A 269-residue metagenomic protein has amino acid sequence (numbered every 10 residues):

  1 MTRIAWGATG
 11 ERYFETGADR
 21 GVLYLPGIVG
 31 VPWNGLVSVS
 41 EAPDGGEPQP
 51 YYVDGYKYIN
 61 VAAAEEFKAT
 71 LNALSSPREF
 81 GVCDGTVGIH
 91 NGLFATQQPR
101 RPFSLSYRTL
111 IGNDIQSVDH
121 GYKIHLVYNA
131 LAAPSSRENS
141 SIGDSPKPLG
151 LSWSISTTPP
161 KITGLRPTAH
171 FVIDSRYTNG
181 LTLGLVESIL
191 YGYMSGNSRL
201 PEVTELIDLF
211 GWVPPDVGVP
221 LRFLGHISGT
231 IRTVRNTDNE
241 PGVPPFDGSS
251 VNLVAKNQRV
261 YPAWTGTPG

Functional and structural regions predicted by a protein language model:
M1-P43: Polar/acidic, low-complexity leader/linker segments enriched in S/T/G and N/D
G27, P32, D119-A130, V172 (+1 more regions): Short amphipathic beta-strand/extended segments with alternating polar/hydrophobic composition
V37-E41, K57-I59, L131-S140, W264: Short amphipathic beta-strand and strand-loop transition segments with alternating hydrophobic
E41-F80, S145-P160: Oligomerization/assembly interface segments of phage tail-like spikes and tubes
K57-S135: Structured, beta-strand-rich domain cores that present glycine/charged loop surfaces used to bind extended ligands
P134-P220: Mixed-charge, glycine-accented linear interaction segment located at domain edges/termini
L221-N236: A short, Gly/Thr-enriched small/hydrophobic beta-strand-prone motif that recurs across taxa
T233-T267: Short, ordered, surface-exposed loop/turn motifs in non-cytosolic proteins
